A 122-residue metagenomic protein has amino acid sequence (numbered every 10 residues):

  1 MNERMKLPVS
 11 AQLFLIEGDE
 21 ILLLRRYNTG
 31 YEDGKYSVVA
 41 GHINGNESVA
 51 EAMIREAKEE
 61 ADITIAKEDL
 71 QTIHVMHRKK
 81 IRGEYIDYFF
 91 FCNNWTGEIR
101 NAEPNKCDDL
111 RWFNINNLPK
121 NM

Functional and structural regions predicted by a protein language model:
M1-L22, I73-V75, F91: Conserved N-terminal beta-strand and adjoining loop/helix that marks the start of the Nudix/MutT-like hydrolase domain
N2-K6, T29, V75-Y88, K120: Acidic pyrophosphate-coordinating catalytic loop
P8, I16, D33, V38 (+3 more regions): Short connector loops at helix/strand junctions that flank enzyme active sites, especially segments positioning acidic
E17, M76-I99, R111, I115: Active-site-adjacent beta-strand/loop module that shapes the phosphate/pyrophosphate-binding cleft
E20-E59: Conserved Nudix-box catalytic region and its N-terminal flanking loop in Nudix hydrolases and closely related
T64-H74: A short coil-to-beta-strand element that immediately follows conserved catalytic motifs
N101-M122: NUDIX/MutT-family hydrolases
